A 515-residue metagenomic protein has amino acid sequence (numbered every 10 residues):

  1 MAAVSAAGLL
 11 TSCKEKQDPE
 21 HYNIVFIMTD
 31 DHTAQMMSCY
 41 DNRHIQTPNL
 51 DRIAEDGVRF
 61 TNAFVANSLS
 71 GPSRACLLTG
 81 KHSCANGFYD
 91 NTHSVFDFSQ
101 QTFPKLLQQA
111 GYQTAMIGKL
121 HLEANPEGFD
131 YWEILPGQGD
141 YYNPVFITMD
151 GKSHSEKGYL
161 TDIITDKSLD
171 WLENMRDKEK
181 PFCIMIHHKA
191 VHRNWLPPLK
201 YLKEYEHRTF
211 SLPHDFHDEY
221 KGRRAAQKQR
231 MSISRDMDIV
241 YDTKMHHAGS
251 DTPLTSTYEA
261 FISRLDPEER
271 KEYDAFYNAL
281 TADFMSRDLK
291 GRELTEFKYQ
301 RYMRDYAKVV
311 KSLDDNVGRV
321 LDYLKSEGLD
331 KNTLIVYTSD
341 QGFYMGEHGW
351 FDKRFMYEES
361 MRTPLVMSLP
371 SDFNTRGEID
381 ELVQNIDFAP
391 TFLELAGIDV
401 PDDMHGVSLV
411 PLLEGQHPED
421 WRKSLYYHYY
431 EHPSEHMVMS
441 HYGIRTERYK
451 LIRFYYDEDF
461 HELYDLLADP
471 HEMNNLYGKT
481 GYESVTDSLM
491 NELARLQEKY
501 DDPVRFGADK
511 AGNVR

Functional and structural regions predicted by a protein language model:
M1-Y455, D459-H461, P470-N491, R495-E498 (+1 more regions): Formylglycine-dependent sulfatase
L467: Residues forming the ATP-binding cleft of Hanks-type serine/threonine protein kinase domains
